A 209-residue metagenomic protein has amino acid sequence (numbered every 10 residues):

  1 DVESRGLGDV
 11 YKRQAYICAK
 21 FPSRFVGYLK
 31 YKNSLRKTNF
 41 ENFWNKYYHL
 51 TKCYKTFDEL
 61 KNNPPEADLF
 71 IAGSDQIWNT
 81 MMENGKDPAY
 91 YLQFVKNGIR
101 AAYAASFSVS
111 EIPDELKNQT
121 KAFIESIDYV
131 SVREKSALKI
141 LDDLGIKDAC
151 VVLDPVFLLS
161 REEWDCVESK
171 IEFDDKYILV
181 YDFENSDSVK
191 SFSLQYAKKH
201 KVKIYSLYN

Functional and structural regions predicted by a protein language model:
D1-Y11: Single conserved hydrophobic/aromatic residue that forms the stacking wall/gate of nucleotide- or nucleobase-binding
P22-D68, K198-H200: Conserved nucleotide-sugar donor-binding subdomain of glycosyltransferases
Y54-A102, V109-I112: Extended catalytic core of nucleotide-activated donor transferases of GT-like folds
E66, F94-N97, W164-Y177: Nucleotide-sugar donor-binding and catalytic loop/hinge architecture of NDP-sugar-dependent glycosyltransferases
A101-S108, I140, D182, V189-N209: Catalytic donor nucleotide-activated moiety binding site of glycosyltransferases and closely related
V109-E115, F157-K170: Acidic anion/phosphate-binding donor-loop and adjacent secondary structure in glycosyltransferase catalytic cores
I112-Y129: Membrane-proximal helix-turn-helix segments that form the acceptor-binding/catalytic region of lipid-linked
L138-V156: Helix-loop-beta element that forms the nucleotide-linked donor phosphate-binding surface in glycosyltransferases
